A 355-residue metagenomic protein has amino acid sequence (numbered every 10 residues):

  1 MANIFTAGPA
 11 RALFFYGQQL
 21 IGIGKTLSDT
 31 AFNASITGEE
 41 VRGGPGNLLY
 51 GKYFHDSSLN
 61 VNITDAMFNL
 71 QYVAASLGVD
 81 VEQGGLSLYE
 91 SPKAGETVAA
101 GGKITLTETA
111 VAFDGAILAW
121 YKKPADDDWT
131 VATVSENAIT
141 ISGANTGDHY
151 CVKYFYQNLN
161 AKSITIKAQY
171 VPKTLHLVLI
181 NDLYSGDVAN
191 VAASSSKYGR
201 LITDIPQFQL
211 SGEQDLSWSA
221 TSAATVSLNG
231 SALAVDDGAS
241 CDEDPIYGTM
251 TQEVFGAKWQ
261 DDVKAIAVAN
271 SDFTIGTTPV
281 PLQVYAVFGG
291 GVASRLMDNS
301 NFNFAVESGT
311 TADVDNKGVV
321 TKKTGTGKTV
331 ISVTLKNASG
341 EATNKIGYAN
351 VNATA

Functional and structural regions predicted by a protein language model:
M1-I266, Q283-N299, V319, T329-S332 (+2 more regions): Signature of extracytoplasmic/envelope-associated structural regions
A267-S271, E307-G309: Surface-exposed, proline-enriched loop/turn segments that connect beta strands in immunoglobulin-like
S271-T278: Short, solvent-exposed loop/linker segments at the N-terminal edge of repeated beta-sheet extracellular domains
N299-V314: Short, solvent-exposed loop/linker segments at beta-strand-coil boundaries, enriched for Pro/Gly and Ser/Thr
